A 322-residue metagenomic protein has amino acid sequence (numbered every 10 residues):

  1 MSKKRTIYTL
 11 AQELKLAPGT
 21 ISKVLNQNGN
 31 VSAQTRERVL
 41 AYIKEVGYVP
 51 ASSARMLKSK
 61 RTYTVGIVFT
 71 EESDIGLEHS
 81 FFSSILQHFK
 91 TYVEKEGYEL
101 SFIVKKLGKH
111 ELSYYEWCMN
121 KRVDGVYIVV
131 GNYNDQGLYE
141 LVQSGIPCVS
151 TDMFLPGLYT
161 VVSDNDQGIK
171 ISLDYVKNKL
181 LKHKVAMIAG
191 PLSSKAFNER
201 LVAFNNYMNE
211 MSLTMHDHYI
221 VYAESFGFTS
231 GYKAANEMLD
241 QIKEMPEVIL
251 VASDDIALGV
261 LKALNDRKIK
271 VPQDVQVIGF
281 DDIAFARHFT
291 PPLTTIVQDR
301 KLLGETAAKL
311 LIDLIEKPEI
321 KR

Functional and structural regions predicted by a protein language model:
M1-Y63: N-terminal helix-turn-helix DNA-binding module of bacterial transcription factors
S2, K60, T64-D174, M238-D240 (+1 more regions): Alpha-helical recognition/docking segments in bacterial nutrient-uptake and carbohydrate-utilization systems
E45-A51, L107-E111, V130-G131, K233 (+1 more regions): Short gly/ser/thr-rich secondary-structure transition/capping motifs
E71-S84, F102-K109, V161-I171, I188-N236 (+3 more regions): Hinge/beta->alpha junction and helix N-cap segments in small-molecule ligand-binding domains
V123-V129, A186-A189, V221, K243-S253 (+1 more regions): Periplasmic-binding protein-like
N236-R322: Flexible loop/turn connectors
